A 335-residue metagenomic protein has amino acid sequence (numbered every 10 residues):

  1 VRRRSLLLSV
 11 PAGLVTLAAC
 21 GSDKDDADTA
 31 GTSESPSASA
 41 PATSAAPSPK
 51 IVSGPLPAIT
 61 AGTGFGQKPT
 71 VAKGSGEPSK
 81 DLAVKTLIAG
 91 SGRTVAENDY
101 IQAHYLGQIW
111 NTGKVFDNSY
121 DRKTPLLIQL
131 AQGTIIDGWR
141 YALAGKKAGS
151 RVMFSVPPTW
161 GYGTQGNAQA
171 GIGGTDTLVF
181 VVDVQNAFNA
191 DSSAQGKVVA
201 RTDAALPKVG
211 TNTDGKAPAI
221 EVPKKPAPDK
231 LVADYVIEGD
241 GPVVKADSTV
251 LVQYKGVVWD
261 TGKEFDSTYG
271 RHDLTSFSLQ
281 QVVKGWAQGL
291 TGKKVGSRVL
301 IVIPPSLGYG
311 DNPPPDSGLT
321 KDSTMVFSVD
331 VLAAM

Functional and structural regions predicted by a protein language model:
V1-M335: Cross-family detector of peptidyl-prolyl cis-trans isomerase
